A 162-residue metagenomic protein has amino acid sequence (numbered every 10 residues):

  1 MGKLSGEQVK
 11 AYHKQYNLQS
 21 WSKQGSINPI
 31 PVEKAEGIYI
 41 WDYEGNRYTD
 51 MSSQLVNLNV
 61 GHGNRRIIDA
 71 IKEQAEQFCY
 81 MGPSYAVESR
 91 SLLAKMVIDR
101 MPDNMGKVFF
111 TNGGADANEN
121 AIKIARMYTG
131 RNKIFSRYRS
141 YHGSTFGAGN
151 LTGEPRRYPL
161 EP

Functional and structural regions predicted by a protein language model:
M1-E36: Active-site-adjacent loop/helix segments that line or gate small-molecule/cofactor pockets in enzymes
Y16-Q19, Q74, F78, R100 (+2 more regions): Change "in soluble alpha/beta enzymes" to "in soluble alpha/beta proteins
P29-S52: Active-site and channel-lining beta-strand-loop segments that bind or position nucleotide-derived/phosphorylated
D42, D50, Q74, D116-E119 (+1 more regions): Acidic active-site catalytic centers that drive phospho-/nucleotidyl reactions and related ester hydrolyses
Q54-S84, A94-F109: Glycine-rich phosphate-binding segment of PLP-dependent enzymes
V87-S91: PLP-dependent aminotransferase class I/II
K95-P162: PLP-dependent aspartate aminotransferase-fold enzymes
